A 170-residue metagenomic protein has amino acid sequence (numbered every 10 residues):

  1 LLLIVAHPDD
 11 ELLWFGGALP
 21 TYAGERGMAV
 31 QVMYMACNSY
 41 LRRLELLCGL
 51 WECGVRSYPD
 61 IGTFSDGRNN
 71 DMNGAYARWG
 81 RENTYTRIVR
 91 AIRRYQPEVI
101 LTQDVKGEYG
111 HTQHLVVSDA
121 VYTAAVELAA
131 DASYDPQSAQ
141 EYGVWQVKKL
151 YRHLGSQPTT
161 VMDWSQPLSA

Functional and structural regions predicted by a protein language model:
L1-L2, G74, R81-A170: Metal-dependent de-N-acetylase/amidase catalytic core
L1-Y95, T123-V126, A130: Active-site rim/loop-helix segments in enzyme catalytic domains that contact anionic ligands
